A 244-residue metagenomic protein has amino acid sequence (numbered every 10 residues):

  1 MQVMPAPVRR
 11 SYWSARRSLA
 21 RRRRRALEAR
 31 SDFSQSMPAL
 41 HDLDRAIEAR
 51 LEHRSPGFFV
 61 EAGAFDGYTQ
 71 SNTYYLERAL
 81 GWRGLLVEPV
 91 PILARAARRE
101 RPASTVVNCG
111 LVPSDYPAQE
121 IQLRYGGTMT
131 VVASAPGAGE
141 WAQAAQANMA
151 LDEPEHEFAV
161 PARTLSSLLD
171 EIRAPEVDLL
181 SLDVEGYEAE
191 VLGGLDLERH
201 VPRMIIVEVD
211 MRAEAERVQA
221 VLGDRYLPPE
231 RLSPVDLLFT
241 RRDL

Functional and structural regions predicted by a protein language model:
M1-L244: Phosphate/nucleotide-binding beta-alpha loop and adjacent structural elements of enzyme active sites
